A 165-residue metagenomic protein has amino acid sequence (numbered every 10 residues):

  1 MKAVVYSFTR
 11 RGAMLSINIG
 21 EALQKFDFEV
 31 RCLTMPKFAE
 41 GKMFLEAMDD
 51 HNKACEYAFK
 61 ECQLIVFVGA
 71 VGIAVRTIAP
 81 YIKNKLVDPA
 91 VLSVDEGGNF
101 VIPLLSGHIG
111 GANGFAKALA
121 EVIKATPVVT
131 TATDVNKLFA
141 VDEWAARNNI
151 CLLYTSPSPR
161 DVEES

Functional and structural regions predicted by a protein language model:
M1-F26, T34-K37: N-terminal basic/disordered segments at the start of proteins
M1-K2, F28, E61-L64, L86-A90 (+2 more regions): Short coil/turn connectors at secondary-structure junctions
R31-M35, V66-G69, S93-V94, P127-T131 (+1 more regions): General beta-strand structural signal in soluble alpha/beta enzymes
C32-E56: N-terminal beta-loop-helix "entrance" segment that forms/cooperates in small-molecule cofactor or anionic ligand
H51-V71: Short, structured active-site "lid" loops
R76-V87: Short Gly/Thr/Asp-enriched flexible loops that form oxyanion-binding sites at enzyme active sites
I102-A146: Short, glycine-/small-residue-rich phosphate/pyrophosphate-handling segment
Y154-E164: Single conserved hydrophobic/aromatic residue that forms the stacking wall/gate of nucleotide- or nucleobase-binding
